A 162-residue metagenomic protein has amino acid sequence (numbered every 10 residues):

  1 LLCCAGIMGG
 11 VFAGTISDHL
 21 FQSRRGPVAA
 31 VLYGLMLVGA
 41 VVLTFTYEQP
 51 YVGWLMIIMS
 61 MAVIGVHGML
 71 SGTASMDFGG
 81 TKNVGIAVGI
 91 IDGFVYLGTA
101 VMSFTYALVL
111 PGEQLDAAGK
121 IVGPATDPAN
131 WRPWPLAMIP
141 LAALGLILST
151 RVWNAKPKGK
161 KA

Functional and structural regions predicted by a protein language model:
L1-G6, I91-V95, L141: Transmembrane alpha-helical segments of major facilitator superfamily
G9-D18, Y106: Hydrophobic/aromatic and small-residue hotspots that mark the transmembrane alpha-helices of Major Facilitator
D18-Y33: Cytoplasmic membrane-interface "Motif A"-like loop-to-helix N-cap segments of 12-TM Major Facilitator Superfamily
R24-P27, Y106-A142: A membrane-interface helix-boundary motif in multi-pass transporters
G34-E48: C-terminal ends and interior cores of transmembrane alpha-helices in multi-pass membrane transporters/permeases
L43-Y47, W131-A162: Multi-pass alpha-helical transporter architecture, strongest for 12-TM Major Facilitator/SLC carriers used
G65-G80: Intracellular juxtamembrane helix-capping segments at the cytosolic ends of symmetry-related transmembrane helices
T81-L115: A late C-terminal transmembrane helix in Major Facilitator Superfamily
